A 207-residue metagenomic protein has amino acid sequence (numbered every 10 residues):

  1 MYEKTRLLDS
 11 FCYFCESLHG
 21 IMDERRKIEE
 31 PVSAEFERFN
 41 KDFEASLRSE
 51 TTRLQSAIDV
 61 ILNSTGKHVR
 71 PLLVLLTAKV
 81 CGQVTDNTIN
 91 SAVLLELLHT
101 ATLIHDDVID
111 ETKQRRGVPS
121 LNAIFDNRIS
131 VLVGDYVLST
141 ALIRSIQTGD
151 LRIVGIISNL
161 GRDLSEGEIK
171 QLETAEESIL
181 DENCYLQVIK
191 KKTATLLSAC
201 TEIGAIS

Functional and structural regions predicted by a protein language model:
E3-R6, S10: Positively charged N-terminal leader segments that act as targeting/secretion signals
C12-C15: Cysteine-centered motifs
G20-R25: Short, contiguous pre-domain boundary segments
I28: Conserved glycine-bearing catalytic or ligand-binding loops at nucleotide- and phosphate-handling centers of large
P31, E35-E37, E44-S207: Mg2+-dependent prenyl diphosphate-binding active-site environment of isoprenoid biosynthetic enzymes
